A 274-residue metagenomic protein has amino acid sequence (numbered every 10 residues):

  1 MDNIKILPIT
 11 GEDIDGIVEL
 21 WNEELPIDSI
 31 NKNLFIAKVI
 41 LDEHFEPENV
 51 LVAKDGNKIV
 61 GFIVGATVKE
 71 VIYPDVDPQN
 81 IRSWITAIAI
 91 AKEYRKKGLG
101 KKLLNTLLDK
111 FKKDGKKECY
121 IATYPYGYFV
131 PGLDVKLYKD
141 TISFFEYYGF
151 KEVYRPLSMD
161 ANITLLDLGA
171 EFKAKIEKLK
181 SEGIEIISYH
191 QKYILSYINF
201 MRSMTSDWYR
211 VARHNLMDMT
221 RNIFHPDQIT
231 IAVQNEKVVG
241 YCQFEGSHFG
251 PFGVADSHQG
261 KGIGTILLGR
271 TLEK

Functional and structural regions predicted by a protein language model:
N3-E19, I184-Y197: A short beta-loop-alpha structural element at the N-terminal edge of CoA-dependent acyl/N-acetyltransferase catalytic
I27-G56, V60-P74, R202-V238: Active-site rim helix/loop that mediates acceptor-substrate recognition in acyltransferases
L51, G61-G65, S83, I88 (+4 more regions): Conserved GNAT-family N-acetyltransferase fold
K69-Q79, G250-F252: A short, polar/charged loop-to-alpha-helix boundary motif
I85-R95, Y124-G127, F249-G260: A short, internal acetyl-CoA/4′-phosphopantetheine-binding micro-motif in the GNAT/acyltransferase core
I90, K96-K112, G260-E273: Conserved acetyl-CoA-binding loop-helix of GNAT-fold acetyltransferases
L104-K180: Acyl-donor-binding surface of acyltransferase catalytic domains
Q228-K274: C-terminal structured domain segments across diverse proteins
